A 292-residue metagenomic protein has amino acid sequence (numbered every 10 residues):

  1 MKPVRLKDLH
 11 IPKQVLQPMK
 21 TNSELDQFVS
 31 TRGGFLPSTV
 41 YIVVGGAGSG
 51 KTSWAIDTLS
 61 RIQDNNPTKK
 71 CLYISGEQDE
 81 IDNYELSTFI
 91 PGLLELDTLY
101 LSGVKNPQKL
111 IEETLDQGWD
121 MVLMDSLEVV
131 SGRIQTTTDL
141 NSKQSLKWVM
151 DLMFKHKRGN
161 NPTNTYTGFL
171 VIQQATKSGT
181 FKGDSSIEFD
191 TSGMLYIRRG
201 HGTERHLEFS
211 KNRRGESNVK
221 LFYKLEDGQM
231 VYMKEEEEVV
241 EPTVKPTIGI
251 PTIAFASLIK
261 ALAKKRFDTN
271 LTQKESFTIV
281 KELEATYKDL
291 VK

Functional and structural regions predicted by a protein language model:
M1-V29: N-terminal pre-Walker A segment at the start of P-loop NTPase domains
S30-S38: Phosphate-binding P-loop
P37-K109: Conserved P-loop
G48-S49, D79-E80, E128-T136, T176-G179: Short acidic, S/G/P-rich loop/turn micro-motifs used as interaction or catalytic elements
L101-Y166: Phosphate-binding/switch loop-helix module in NTP-utilizing enzymes
K155-P246: Phosphate-binding/switch region of NTP-binding enzymes
T247-A263, I279: Short amphipathic alpha-helical heptad-repeat segments
K264-F277, V291: Charged, low-complexity interaction regions
